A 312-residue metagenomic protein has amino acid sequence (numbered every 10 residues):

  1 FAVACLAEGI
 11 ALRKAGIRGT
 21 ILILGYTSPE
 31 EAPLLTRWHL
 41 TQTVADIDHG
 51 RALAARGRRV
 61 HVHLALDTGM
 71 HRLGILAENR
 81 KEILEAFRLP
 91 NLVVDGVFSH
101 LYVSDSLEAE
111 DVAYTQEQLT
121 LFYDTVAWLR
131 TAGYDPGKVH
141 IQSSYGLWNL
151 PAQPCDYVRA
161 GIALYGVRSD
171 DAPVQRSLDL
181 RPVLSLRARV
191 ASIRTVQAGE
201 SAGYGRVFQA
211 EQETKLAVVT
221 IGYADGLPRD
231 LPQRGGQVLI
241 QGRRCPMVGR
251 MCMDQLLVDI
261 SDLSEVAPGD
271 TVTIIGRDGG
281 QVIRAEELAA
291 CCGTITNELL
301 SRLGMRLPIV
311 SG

Functional and structural regions predicted by a protein language model:
F1-L40, V44-L53, N149: N-terminal active-site wall of soluble small-molecule enzyme domains
C5-L6, Y26, A45-I47, L66-T68 (+10 more regions): Fold-independent oxyanion-binding glycine-rich loops and adjacent beta-strand/coil segments at enzyme active sites
L12, V97, V190, G269: Residue-level signal for inorganic ion chemistry
I17-G19, W38, R58-V60, L92-V94 (+6 more regions): Short coil/turn connectors at secondary-structure junctions
W38, N79-E82, D156, Q175 (+2 more regions): Short, solvent-exposed amphipathic alpha-helical segments in soluble enzyme and RNA/protein-processing domains
G50-R51, A55-H61, T68-R189, V196-Q197: Active-site loop/helix belt of alpha/beta enzymes
A188-V190, C245-P246: Small-residue-enriched segments and motifs
T195-G312: C-terminal accessory subdomain/extension
